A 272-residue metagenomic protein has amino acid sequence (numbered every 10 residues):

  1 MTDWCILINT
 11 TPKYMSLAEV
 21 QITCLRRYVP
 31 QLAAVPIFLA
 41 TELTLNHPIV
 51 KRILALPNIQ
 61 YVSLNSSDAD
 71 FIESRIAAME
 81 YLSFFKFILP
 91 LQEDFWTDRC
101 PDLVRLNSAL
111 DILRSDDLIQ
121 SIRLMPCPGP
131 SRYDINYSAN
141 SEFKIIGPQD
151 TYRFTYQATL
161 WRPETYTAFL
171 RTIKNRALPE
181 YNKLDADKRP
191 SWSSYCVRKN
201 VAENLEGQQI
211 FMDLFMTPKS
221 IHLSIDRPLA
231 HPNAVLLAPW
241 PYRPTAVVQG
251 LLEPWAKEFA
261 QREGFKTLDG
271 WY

Functional and structural regions predicted by a protein language model:
M1-D68, M79-F87: N-terminal anchoring/stem segment of glycosyltransferases
T11-Y14, T23, E42-N46, S67-A69 (+5 more regions): Short, solvent-exposed loop/turn segments at secondary-structure junctions
I22-L25, H47-N58, I135-E142, K188-S193 (+1 more regions): Short, aromatic/basic amphipathic alpha-helical patches
F38-L39, I88-P90, Q120-M125, L160 (+1 more regions): A structural signal for short, well-ordered beta-strand segments and their strand-loop junctions that often border
F85-D98: Short beta-strand-to-loop acidic/aromatic patch adjacent to the donor-nucleotide binding site
C100-P130: Conserved donor-nucleotide/metal-binding helix-loop-beta segment in metal-dependent transferases, i.e., the alpha-helix
N136-T151, T165: Short, flexible, basic/aromatic active-site loop/helix in glycosyltransferases
T151-P254: Catalytic core and acceptor-binding pocket of nucleotide-sugar-dependent glycosyltransferases
